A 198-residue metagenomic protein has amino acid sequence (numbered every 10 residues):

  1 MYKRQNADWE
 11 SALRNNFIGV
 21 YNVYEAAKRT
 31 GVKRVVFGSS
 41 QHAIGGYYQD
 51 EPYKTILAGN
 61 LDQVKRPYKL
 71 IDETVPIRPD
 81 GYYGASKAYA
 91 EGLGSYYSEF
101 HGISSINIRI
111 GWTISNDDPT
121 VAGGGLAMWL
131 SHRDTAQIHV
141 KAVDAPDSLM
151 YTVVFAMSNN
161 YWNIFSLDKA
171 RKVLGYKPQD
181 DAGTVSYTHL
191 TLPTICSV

Functional and structural regions predicted by a protein language model:
M1-Y2, H189-V198: Single conserved hydrophobic/aromatic residue that forms the stacking wall/gate of nucleotide- or nucleobase-binding
K3-N15: NAD(P)H-binding glycine-rich loop region in Rossmannoid oxidoreductase-like domains and their noncatalytic homologs
N15-G19, V36, S86, M128: Short alpha-helix in the Rossmann-fold core of NAD(P)-dependent oxidoreductases
N22-D80: Conserved Rossmann-fold NAD(P)-dependent oxidoreductase catalytic core, especially the SDR/UDP-sugar
S39, E91-N116: Conserved beta-loop-beta element that borders a ligand/cofactor-binding pocket
Y82, S86-Y89: Active-site helix of classical SDR
I110-D117, W129-Y151: Alpha-helical substrate-binding/gating segment
Y151-V154, N159-Y176, L190: Conserved C-terminal active-site "lid" loop/helix of NAD(P)H-dependent oxidoreductases that clamps the redox cofactor
